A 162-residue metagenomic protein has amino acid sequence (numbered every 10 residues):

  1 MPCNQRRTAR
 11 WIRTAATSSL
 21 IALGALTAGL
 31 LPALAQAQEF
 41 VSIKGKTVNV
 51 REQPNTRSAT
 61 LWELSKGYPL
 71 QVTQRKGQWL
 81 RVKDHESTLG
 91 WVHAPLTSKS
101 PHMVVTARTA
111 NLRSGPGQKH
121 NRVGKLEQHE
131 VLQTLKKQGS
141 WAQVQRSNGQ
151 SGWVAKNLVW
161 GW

Functional and structural regions predicted by a protein language model:
M1-I12: N-terminal secretory signal peptides that target proteins for export/translocation
P2-C3, G24, L30-E52, T60-Y68 (+3 more regions): SH3-family beta-barrel domains
R10-G24: Sec-dependent N-terminal signal peptides
